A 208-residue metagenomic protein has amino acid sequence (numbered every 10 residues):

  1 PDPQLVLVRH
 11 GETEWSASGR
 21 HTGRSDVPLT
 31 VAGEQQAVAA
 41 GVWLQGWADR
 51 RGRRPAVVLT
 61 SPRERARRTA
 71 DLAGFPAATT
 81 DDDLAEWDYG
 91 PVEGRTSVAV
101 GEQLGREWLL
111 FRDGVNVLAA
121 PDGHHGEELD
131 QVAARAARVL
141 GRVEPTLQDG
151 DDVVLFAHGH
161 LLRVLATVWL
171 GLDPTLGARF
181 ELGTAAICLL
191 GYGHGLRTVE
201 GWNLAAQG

Functional and structural regions predicted by a protein language model:
P1-Q4, A40, W87-A99, P145 (+2 more regions): Acidic, low-complexity terminal tails and accessory targeting/binding regions of phosphate-metabolizing enzymes
L5, A56, D149-H160: Generic beta-sheet signal
L5-R68, D122-A137: Loop-to-helix element that buttresses phosphate recognition and phosphoryl-transfer chemistry
P28, P76-D83, D173-E181: Short hydrophobic/aromatic-enriched beta-strand-loop microsegments
A39-L109: Phosphate-coordination/substrate-recognition cap region in phosphate-metabolizing enzymes
W47-R54, V143-D152: Glycine-rich phosphate-binding loop signature in dinucleotide/nucleotide-binding domains
G105-Q131: Short glycine/proline- and acidic residue-enriched helix-loop micro-motifs that form flexible lids or anion-recognition
G159-R163, G193: GST superfamily/GST-like fold recognition
